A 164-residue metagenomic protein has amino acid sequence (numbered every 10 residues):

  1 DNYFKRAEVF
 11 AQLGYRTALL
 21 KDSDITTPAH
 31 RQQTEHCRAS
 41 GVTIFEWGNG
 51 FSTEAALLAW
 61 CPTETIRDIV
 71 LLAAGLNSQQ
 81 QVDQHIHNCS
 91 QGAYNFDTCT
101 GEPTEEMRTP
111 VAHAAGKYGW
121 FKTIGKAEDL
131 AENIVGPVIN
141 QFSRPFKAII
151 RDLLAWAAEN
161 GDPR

Functional and structural regions predicted by a protein language model:
D1-R164: Acidic, Mg2+-coordinating catalytic modules of nucleic-acid enzymes
